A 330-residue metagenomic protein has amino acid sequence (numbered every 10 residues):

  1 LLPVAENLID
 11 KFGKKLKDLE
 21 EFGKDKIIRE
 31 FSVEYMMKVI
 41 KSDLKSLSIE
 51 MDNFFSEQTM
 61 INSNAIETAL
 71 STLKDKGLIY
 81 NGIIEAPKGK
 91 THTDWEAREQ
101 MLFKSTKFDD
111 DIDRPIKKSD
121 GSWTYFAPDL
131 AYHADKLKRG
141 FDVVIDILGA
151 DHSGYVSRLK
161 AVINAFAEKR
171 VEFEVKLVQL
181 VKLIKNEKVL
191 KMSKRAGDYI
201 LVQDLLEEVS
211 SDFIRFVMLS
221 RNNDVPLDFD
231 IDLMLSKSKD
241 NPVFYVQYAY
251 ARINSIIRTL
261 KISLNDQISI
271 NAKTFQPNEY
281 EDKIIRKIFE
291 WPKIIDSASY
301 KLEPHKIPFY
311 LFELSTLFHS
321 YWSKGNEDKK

Functional and structural regions predicted by a protein language model:
L1-K330: Non-catalytic interaction-recognition regions
